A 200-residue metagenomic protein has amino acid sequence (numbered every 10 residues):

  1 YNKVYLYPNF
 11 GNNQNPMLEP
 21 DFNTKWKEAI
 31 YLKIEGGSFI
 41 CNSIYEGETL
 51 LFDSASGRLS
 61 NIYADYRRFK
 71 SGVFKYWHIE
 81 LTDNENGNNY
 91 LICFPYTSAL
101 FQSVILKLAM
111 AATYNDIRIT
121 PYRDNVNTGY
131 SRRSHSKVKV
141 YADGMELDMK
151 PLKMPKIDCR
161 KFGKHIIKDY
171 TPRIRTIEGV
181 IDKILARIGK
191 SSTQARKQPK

Functional and structural regions predicted by a protein language model:
Y1-N89, S103-L106, N125-S191, R196-K197: OB-fold ssDNA-binding interfaces and closely related basic DNA-contact patches used across DNA replication/repair
F52-A55, A99-T120: Short nucleic-acid-contacting surface segments enriched for D/E, G, S/T with interspersed K/R
Y90-S98: Acidic, glycine-rich low-complexity segments with interspersed aromatic residues
C93, T120, K139-Y141: Residues in well-ordered beta-strands of folded domains
